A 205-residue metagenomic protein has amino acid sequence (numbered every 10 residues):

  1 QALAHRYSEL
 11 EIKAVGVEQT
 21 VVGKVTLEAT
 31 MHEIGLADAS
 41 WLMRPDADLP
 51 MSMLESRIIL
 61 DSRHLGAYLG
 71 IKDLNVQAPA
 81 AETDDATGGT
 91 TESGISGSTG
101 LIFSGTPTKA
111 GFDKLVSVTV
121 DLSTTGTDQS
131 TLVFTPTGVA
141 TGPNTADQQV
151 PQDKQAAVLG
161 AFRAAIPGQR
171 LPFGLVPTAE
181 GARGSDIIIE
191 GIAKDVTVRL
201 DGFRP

Functional and structural regions predicted by a protein language model:
Q1-H64, L74, T90-S96, L101-P107: N-terminal beta-strand/beta-hairpin edge segment
A4-E9, G23-E28, F112-T119, L171-L175: Amphipathic hydrophobic-ligand
I12-A14, L36, S40, V118-G126 (+1 more regions): Extended lipid/amphipathic-ligand handling interfaces
V15-V17, H32-I34, T106-T108, D121-T127 (+3 more regions): Solvent-exposed coil/turn segments that connect beta secondary-structure elements in extracytoplasmic/periplasmic
V17-G23, P107-K114, P143-N144, V196-D201: Short, cysteine-centered beta-strand-loop-beta hairpins and adjacent loop/turn segments enriched in charged/polar
V76-S93, S123, T178-G181: Short amphipathic beta-strand and strand-loop transition segments with alternating hydrophobic
T83-D85, T99-V150: Short helix-loop boundary/capping segments
G126-P205: Extracytoplasmic/luminal low-complexity segments enriched in Pro/Gly and acidic/polar residues that act as flexible
